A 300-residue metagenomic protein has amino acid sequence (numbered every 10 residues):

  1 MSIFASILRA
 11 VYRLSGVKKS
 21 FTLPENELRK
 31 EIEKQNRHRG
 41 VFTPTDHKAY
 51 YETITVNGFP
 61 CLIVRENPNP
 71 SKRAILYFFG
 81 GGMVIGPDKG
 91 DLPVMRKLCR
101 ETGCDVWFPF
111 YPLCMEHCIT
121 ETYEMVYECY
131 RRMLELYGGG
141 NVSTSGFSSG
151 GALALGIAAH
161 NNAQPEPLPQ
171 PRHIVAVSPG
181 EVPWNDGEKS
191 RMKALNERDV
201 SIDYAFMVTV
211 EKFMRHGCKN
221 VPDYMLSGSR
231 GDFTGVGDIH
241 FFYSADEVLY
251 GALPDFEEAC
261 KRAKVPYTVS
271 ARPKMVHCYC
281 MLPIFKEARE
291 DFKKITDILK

Functional and structural regions predicted by a protein language model:
M1-N69, V236: A glycine/proline-hinged amphipathic helix-loop "lid/cap" segment that gates access to hydrophobic ligand pockets
E52, V56-L62, E66-K300: Alpha/beta-hydrolase superfamily serine-hydrolase fold, recognizing
